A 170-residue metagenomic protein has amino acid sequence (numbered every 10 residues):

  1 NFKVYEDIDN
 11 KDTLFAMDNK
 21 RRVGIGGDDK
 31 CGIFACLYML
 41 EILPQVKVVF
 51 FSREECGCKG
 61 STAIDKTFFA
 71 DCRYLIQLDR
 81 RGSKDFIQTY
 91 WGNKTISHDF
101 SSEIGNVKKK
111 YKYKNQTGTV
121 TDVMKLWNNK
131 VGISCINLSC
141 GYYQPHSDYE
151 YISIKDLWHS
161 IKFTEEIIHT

Functional and structural regions predicted by a protein language model:
N1-F15: Acidic/His- and Gly-rich active-site-bordering loop/insert found across diverse amide/peptide-bond hydrolases
T13-V23: A gly/proline- and charged-residue-enriched helix-loop-helix capping module
R21-D99, Y111-N115, D122-M124: Acidic/histidine-rich catalytic neighborhood of metal-dependent amide-processing enzymes
D85-F86, M124-W127, Q144-Y149: Short active-site-adjacent structural elements
I96-K108, D156-T164: Gly/Ser/Thr-rich active-site loops/lids in small-molecule metabolic enzymes that frequently grip phosphoryl groups
T117-C135: Short glycine-rich, acidic/polar surface loops and turns
Q144-T170: His/Asp/Glu-rich mid-to-C-terminal helical/loop segments that flank catalytic regions of hydrolases
